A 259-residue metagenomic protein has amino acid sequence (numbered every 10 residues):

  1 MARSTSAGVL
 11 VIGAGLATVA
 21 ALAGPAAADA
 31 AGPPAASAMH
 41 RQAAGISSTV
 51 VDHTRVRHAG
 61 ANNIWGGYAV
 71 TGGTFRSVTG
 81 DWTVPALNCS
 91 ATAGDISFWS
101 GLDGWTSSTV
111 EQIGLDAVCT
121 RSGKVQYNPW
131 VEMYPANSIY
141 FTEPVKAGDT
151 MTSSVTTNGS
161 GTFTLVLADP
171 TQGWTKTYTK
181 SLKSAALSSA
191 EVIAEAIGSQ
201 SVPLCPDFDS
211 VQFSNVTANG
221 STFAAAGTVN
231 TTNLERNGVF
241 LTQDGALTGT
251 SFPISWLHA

Functional and structural regions predicted by a protein language model:
A2-V11, G15-A259: Exposed, interaction-prone regions of secreted/extracellular proteins
